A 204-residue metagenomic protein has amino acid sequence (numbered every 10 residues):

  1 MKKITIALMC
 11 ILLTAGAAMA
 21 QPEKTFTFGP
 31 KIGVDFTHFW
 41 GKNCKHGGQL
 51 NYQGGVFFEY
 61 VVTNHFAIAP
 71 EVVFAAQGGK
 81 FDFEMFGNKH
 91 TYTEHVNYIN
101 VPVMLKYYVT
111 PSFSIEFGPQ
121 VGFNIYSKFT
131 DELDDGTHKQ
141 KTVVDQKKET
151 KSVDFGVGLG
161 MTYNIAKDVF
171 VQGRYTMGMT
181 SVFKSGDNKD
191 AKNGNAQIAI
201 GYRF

Functional and structural regions predicted by a protein language model:
M1-K24: Cleavable N-terminal export/targeting peptides
Q21-D35: Transmembrane beta-strand segments of Gram-negative outer membrane beta-barrel proteins
F26, Y52, F66, I99 (+3 more regions): Hydrophobic core residues within well-ordered beta-strands of beta-rich domains
T27, H46-N88: Glycine- and aromatic-enriched membrane insertion/assembly motifs of diderm outer-membrane and organelle channel
P30-V34, G54-Y60, V72-F74, V101-Y107 (+4 more regions): Residues on the lipid-exposed face of transmembrane beta-strands in outer-membrane beta-barrel proteins
F39-H46, A76-N97, I125-V153, S181-K192 (+1 more regions): Flexible, solvent-exposed loop segments that connect beta-strands
H65-I68, F113-I115, K167-G173: Repeated loop/turn-to-beta-strand initiation elements of outer-membrane beta-barrel proteins
